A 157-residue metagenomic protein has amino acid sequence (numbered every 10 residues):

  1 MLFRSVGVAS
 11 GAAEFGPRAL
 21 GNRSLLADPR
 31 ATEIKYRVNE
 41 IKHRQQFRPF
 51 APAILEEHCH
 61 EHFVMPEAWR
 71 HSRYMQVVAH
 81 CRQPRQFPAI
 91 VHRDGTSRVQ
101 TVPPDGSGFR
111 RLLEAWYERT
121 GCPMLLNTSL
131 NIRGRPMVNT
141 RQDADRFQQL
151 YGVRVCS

Functional and structural regions predicted by a protein language model:
F3-S157: Flexible beta->alpha loop and helix N-cap segments adjacent to enzyme active/binding sites
